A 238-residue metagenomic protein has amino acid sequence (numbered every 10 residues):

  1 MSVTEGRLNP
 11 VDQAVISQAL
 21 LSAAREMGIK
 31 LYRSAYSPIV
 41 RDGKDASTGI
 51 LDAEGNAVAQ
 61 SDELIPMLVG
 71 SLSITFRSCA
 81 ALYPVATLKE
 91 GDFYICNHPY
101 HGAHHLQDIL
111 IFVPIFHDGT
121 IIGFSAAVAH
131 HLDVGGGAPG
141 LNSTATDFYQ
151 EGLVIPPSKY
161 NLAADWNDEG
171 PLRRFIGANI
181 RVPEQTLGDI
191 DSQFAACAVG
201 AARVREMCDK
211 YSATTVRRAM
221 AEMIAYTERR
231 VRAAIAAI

Functional and structural regions predicted by a protein language model:
E5-H117, F124, A129-L132: Long, structured ligand/cofactor-binding scaffold of large enzymes
R7-V11, L31, Q60-D62, R181-Q185 (+1 more regions): Glycine- and acidic
V11, E63-G70, G102-Q107, P139-T146 (+3 more regions): Alpha-helix capping and helix-loop boundary segments enriched in small/acidic/polar residues
A35-Y36, V40-G43, E90-D92, Q185-S192 (+2 more regions): Short coil/turn segments at secondary-structure boundaries
K44-A53, D191-A202, T227-R229: Core structural elements
D118-R205: Mobile "lid/hinge" segments at catalytic clefts and subdomain interfaces of large enzymes
A198-I238: Accessory "access/gating" subregions that flank catalytic or transport cores
